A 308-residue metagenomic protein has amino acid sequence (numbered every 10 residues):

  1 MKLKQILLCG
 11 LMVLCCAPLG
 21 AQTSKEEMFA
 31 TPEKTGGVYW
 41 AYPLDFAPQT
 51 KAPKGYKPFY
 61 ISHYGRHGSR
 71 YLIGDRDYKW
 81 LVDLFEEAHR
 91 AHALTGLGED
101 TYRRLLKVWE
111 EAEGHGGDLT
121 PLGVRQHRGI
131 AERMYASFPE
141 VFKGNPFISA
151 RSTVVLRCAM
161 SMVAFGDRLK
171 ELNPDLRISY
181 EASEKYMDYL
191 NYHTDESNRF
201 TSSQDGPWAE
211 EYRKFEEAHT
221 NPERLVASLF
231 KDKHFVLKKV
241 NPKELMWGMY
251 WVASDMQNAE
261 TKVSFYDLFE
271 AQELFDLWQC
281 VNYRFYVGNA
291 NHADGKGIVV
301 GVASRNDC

Functional and structural regions predicted by a protein language model:
M1-S24: Bacterial Sec-dependent N-terminal signal peptides
Q22-F147, V155-C308: Signature for phosphate-centric chemistry
